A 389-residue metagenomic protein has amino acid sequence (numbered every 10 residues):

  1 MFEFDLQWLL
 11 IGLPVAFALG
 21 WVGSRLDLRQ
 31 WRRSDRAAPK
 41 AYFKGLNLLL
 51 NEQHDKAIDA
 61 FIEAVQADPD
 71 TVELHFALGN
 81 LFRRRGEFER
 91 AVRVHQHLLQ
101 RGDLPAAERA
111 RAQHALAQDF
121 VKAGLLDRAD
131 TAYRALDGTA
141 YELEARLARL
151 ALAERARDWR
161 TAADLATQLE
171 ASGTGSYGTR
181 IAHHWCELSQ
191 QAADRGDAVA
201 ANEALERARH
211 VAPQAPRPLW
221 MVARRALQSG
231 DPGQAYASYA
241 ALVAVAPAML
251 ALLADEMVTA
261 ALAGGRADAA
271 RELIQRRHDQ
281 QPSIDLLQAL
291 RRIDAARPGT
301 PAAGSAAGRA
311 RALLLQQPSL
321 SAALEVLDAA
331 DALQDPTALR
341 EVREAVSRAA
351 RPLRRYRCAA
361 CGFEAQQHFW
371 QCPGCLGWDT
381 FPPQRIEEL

Functional and structural regions predicted by a protein language model:
M1-R36, T131-T139, L143-L147, A151 (+3 more regions): Long, contiguous interaction/recruitment modules in multidomain scaffold/adaptor proteins
S34-D70, A77, R83-E87, R93 (+3 more regions): Alpha-helical segment of the N-proximal tetratricopeptide repeat
P39, E73, A107-R111, E144 (+6 more regions): Start-of-helix register in tetratricopeptide repeats
K44, L78, L116, R149 (+7 more regions): Structural register within alpha-helical repeat arrays
L48, F82, F120, A153 (+6 more regions): Residue at a conserved register position within TPR or TPR-like alpha-solenoid repeats
N51, R85, A123, A156 (+5 more regions): Structural motif corresponding to the intra-repeat A-B loop/turn of tetratricopeptide repeats
P69, D103, A107, A140-Y141 (+5 more regions): Short coil turns that delineate tetratricopeptide repeat
